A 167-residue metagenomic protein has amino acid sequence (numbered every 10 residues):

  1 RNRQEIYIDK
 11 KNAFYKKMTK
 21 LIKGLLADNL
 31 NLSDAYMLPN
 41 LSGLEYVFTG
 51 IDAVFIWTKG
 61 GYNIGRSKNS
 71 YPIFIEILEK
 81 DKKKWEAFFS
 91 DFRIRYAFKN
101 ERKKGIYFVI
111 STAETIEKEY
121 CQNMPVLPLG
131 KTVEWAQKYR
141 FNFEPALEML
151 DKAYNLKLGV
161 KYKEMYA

Functional and structural regions predicted by a protein language model:
N2-G24: Short, cationic-aromatic polyanion-contact patches
E5, P72-F74, T132: Generic structural signal for residues positioned in beta-strands
F14-K17, L32, G159-Y162: Alpha-helix boundary/capping detector
Y15, L44-V54, E148-L156: Short secondary-structure transition/capping segments
T19, T49, T58, T112-T115 (+1 more regions): Residue-identity detector for threonine
K23-G105: Short gly/ser-rich loop at a beta-strand->alpha-helix junction or flexible surface loop bordering the NTP-binding
E79, K83-A167: Hydrophobic alpha-helical interaction segments
